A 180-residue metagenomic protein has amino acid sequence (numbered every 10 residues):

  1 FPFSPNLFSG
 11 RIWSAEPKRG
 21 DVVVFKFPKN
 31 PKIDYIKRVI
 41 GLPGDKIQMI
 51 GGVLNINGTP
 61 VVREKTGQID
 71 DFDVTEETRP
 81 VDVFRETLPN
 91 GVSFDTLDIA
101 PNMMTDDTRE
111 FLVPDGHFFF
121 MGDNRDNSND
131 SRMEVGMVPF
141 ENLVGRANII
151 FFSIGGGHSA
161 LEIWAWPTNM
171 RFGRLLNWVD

Functional and structural regions predicted by a protein language model:
F1-D180: Soluble "head" domains of membrane/secretory-pathway proteins
